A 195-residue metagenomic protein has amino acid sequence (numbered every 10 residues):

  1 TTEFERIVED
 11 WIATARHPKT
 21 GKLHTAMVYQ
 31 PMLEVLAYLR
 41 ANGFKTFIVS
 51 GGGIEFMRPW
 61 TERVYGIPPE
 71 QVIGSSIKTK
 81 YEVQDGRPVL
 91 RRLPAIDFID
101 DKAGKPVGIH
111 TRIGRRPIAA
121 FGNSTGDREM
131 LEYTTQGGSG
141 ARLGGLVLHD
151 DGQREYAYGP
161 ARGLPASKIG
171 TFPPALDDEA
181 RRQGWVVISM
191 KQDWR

Functional and structural regions predicted by a protein language model:
T2-R195: C-terminal cap/substrate-recognition subdomain and adjoining C-terminal extension of metal-dependent phosphatase-like
